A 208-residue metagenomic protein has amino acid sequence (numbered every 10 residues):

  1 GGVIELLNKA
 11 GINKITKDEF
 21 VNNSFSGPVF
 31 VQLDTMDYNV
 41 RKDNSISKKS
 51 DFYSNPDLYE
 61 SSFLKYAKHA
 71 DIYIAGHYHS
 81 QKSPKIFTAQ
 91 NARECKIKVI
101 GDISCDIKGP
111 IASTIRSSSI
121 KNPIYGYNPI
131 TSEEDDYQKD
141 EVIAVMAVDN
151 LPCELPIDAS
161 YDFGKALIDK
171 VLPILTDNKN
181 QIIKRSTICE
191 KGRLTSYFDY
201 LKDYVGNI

Functional and structural regions predicted by a protein language model:
G1-H69: Glycine-rich phosphate/diphosphate-binding loop of Rossmann-like nucleotide-binding domains
G2, L58, K68, F87 (+3 more regions): Conserved active-site and cofactor/substrate-binding residues in soluble primary-metabolism enzymes
G2-E5, K82-I86, G109-P110: Short glycine/serine/threonine-rich phosphate/pyrophosphate-binding segments that cradle anionic phosphate groups
N8-N13, K68, I72, C153 (+1 more regions): Generic secondary-structure signature for well-ordered alpha-helical cores
S50, V99, S104-I208: Adenosine-phosphate binding glycine-rich loop
F52, G76-Y78, P156: Glycine- and other small-residue-rich loops at beta-strand/loop junctions that grip anionic moieties
L64-A75, K82-K98: Rossmann-fold NAD(P) dinucleotide-binding segment
I74, Y78-H79, S104-D106: Catalytic metal-binding/acid-base residues of hydrolase active sites
